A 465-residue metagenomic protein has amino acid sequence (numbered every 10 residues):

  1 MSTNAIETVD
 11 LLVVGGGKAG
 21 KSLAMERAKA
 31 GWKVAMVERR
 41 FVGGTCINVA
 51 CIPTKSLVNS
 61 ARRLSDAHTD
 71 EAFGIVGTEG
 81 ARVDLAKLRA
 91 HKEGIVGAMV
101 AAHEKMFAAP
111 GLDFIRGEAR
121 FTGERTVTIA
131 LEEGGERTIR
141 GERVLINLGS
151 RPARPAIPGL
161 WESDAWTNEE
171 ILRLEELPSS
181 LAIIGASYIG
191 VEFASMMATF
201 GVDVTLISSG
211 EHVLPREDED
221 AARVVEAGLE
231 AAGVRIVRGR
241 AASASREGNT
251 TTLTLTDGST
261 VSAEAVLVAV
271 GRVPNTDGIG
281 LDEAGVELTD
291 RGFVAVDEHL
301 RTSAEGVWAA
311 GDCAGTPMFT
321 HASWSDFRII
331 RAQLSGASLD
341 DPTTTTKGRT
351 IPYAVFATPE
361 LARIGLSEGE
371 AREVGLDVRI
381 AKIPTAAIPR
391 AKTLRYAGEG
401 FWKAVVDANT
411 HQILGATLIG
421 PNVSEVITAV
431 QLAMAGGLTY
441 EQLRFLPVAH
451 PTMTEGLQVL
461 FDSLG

Functional and structural regions predicted by a protein language model:
S2-V9, K18-A19, E26-W32, V37-L177 (+7 more regions): Glycine-rich flavin
L12-V14, A119, T138-G149, I183-I184 (+2 more regions): Short hydrophobic core segments
V14-A19, L23-R40, I52, S56-R63 (+2 more regions): Flexible, glycine-rich terminal cap/loop adjacent to redox cofactors in electron-transfer oxidoreductases
A19-L23, T45, A165, G190-F193 (+2 more regions): Short glycine/serine/threonine-rich phosphate/pyrophosphate-binding segments that cradle anionic phosphate groups
C51, I146-D203, A232, D282-A284 (+1 more regions): Glycine-rich dinucleotide-binding loop and its adjacent helix/turn
P152, G292-G306, A391-K403, D407: FAD-binding beta-loop-beta segment adjacent to the flavin cofactor pocket
W161-P178, T260-D340: FAD-site-proximal beta/loop scaffold in flavoenzymes
